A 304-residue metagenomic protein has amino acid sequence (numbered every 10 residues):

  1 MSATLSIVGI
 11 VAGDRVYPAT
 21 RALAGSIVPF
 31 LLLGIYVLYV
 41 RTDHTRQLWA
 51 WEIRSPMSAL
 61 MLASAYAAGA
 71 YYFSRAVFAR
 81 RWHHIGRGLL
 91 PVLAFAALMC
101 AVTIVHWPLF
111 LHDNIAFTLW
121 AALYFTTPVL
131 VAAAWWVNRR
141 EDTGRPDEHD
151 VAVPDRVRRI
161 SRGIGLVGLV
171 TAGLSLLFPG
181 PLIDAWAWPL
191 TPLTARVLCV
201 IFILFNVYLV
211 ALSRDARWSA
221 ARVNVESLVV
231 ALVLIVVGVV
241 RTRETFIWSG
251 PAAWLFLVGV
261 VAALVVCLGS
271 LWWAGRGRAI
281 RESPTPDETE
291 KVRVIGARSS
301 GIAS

Functional and structural regions predicted by a protein language model:
S2-G88, T103, F117, P181-L190 (+3 more regions): An N-terminus-focused feature that recognizes amino-terminal "leader" regions
Y17-Y36, T143-R217: Surface-exposed interaction/gating patches
Y39-Q47, T103-H112, L176-D184, V239-I247: Juxtamembrane "helix-exit" motif on the non-cytosolic side of transmembrane helices
M57-S74, A94, L193-S213, V230: Core segments of alpha-helical transmembrane spans in multipass integral membrane proteins
A68-G144, G238, W248-G277: Hydrophobic, ordered structural segments
P91-T103, I201-F205, N224-V240: Hydrophobic alpha-helical membrane segments
A152, A279-A303: Short, highly charged, low-complexity non-transmembrane loops/tails of multi-pass membrane proteins
W188, R214-R222, V240-F256: Extracellular/periplasmic helix-loop-helix junctions in multi-pass membrane proteins
